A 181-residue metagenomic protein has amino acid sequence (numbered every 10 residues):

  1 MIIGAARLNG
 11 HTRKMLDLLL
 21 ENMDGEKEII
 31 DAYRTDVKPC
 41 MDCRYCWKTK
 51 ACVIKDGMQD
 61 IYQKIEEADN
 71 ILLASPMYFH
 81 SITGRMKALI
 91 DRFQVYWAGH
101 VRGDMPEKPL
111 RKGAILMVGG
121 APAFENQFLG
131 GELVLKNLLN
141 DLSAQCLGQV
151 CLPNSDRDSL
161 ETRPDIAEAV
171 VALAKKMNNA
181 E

Functional and structural regions predicted by a protein language model:
M1-A74, Y78-A98, L160, P164-E181: N-terminal beta1-alpha1-beta2 submodule of the flavodoxin-like/Rossmannoid cofactor-binding fold
M1-G4, G113-G120: Short beta-strand segments enriched in small/hydrophobic residues
A6-R7, G120-P122, N154: Short, glycine/serine-rich, charged loops/turns that create anion-binding and catalytic segments at active sites
M23, E125, L129, L133-E181: Glycine-rich phosphate/pyrophosphate-binding loop and the adjoining helix
F93-M105, D141-Q149: Short, acidic/small-residue loops that bind anionic groups at enzyme active sites
D104-K112: Short, conserved loop/helix-junction motifs that constitute active-site signature segments in enzyme catalytic cores
